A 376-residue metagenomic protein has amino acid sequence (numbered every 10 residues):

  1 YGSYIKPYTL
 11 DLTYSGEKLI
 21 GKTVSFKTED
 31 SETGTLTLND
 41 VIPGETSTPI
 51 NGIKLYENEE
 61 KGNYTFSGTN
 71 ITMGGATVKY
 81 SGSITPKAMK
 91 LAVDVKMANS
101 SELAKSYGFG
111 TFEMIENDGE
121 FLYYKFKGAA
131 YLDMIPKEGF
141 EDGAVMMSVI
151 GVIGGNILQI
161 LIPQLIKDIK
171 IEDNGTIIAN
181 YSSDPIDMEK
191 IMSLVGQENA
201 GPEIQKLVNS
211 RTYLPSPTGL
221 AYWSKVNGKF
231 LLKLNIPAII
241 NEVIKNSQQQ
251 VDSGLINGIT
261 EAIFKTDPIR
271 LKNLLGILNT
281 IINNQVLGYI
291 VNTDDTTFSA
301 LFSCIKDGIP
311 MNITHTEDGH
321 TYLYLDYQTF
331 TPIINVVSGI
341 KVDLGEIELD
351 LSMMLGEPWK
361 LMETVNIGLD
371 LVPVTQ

Functional and structural regions predicted by a protein language model:
Y1, Y64, I71, L103-Y107 (+16 more regions): Extended hydrophobic/Leu-rich segments
Y1-M146, M354-G356, V374-Q376: Acidic/polar, low-complexity intrinsically disordered N-terminal segments immediately downstream of a Sec signal
Y1-Y4, G52, S83-L132, P215-K229 (+3 more regions): Edge beta-strand at a domain terminus
L10-N51, E120-Q250, G254-A262: N-terminal glycine/threonine-rich, aromatic-flanked beta-hairpin/loop signature
S31, G52, E59, V95 (+13 more regions): Short linear motifs in intrinsically disordered/low-complexity regions
L36-L38, T65-G68, M89-V93, T176-Y181 (+2 more regions): Short hydrophobic/aromatic-rich beta-strand segments that constitute the beta-sheet cores of beta-sandwich/beta-barrel
K245, Q249-G288: Long intrinsically disordered, low-complexity regions that are acidic and Ser/Thr-rich
I313: Cys/His-rich zinc-coordinating modules
